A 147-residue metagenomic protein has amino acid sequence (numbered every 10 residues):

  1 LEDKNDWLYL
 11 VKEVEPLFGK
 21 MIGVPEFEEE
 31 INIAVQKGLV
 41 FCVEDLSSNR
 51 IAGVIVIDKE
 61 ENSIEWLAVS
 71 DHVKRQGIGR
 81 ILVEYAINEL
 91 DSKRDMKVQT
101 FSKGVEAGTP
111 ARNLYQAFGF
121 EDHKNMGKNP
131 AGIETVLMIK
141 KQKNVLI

Functional and structural regions predicted by a protein language model:
L1-Y9: A short beta-loop-alpha structural element at the N-terminal edge of CoA-dependent acyl/N-acetyltransferase catalytic
F18-L46: Active-site rim helix/loop that mediates acceptor-substrate recognition in acyltransferases
C42, N49-D58, S63-A68: Conserved beta-strand in the GNAT
E65, S70, K74, F101: Residue-level recognition of the GNAT/N-acetyltransferase active site
V73, G77-Y85: Conserved acetyl-CoA pyrophosphate-binding loop and the N-cap/start of the following alpha-helix in GNAT-like
R80, K103-K124: Conserved active-site alpha-helix within GNAT-family acetyltransferase domains
L90-A107: Conserved GNAT acetyl-CoA-binding A-motif
